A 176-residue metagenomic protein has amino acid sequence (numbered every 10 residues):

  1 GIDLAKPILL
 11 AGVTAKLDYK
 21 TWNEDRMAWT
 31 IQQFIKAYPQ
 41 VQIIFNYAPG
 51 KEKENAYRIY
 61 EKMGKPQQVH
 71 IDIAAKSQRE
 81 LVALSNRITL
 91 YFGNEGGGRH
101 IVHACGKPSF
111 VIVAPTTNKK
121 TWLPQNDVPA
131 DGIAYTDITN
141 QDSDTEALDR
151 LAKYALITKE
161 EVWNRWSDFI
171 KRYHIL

Functional and structural regions predicted by a protein language model:
G1-L9: Nucleotide-sugar donor-binding and catalytic loop/hinge architecture of NDP-sugar-dependent glycosyltransferases
L9-A11, I43: Conserved hydrophobic helix-helix packing surfaces used for dimerization/oligomerization
T14-D18: A short, flexible beta-alpha/helix-coil linker loop
Y19-N23: Glycine/threonine-rich flexible loop motifs
E24-P115: Donor-binding and catalytic core of enzymes assembling or modifying cell-surface/extracellular glycoconjugates
A56-Y57, L123-P124, D144: Short aromatic-enriched loop/helix-cap "lid" or pocket-rim segments at secondary-structure transitions that line
C105-I133: Gly/Pro- and small hydrophobic-enriched strand-loop and loop-to-helix capping segments that sit at the rims
N126-L176: Leloir-type glycosyltransferase catalytic cores
